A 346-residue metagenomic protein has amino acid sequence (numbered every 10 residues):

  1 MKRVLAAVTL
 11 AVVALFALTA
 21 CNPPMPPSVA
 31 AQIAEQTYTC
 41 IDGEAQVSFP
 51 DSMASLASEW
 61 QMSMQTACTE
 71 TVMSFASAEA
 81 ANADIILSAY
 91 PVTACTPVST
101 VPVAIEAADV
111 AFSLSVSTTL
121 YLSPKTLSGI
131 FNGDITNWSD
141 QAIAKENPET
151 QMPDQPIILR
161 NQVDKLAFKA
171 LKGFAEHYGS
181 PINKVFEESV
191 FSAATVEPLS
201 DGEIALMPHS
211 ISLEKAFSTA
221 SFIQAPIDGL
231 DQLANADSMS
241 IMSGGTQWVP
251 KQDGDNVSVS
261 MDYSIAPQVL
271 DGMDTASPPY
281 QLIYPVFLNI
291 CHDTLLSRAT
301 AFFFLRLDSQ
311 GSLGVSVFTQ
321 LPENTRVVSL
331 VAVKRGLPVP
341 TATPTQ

Functional and structural regions predicted by a protein language model:
M1-V8: Bacterial N-terminal signal peptides that target proteins for export
L15-L18: Bacterial Sec-type N-terminal signal peptides, specifically the leucine/valine-rich hydrophobic h-region
C21-Q346: Flexible loop/hinge segments at secondary-structure junctions
